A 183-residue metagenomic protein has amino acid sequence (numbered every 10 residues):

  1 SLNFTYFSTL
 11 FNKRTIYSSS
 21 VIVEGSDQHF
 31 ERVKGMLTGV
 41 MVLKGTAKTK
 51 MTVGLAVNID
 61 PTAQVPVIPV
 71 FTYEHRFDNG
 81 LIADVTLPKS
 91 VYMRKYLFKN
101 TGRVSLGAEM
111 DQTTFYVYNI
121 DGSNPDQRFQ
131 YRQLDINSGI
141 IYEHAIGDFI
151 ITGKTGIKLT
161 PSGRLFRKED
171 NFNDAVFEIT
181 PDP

Functional and structural regions predicted by a protein language model:
S1, E31-G35, V65-P69, L87-K89 (+2 more regions): Residues that define the transmembrane beta-barrel architecture of outer-membrane proteins
S1-S18, I22-D27, G139: Transmembrane beta-barrel domains of Gram-negative outer membranes and organellar outer membranes
L2-S8, L37-G45, L55-V57, F71-H75 (+3 more regions): Residues on the lipid-exposed face of transmembrane beta-strands in outer-membrane beta-barrel proteins
N3, I16-I22, T52-A56, T72 (+3 more regions): Transmembrane beta-strands of outer-membrane beta-barrel proteins
F7, G25-H29, M41, I59-P61 (+4 more regions): Outer-membrane beta-barrel proteins
F7-T9, I22-F30, K44, A56-T62 (+4 more regions): Sequence/structural signature of outer-membrane beta-barrel proteins
F11-Y17, A47-M51, N79-L81, N100-V104 (+1 more regions): Outer-envelope beta-barrel architecture signal
V70, L87-N173: Outer-membrane beta-barrel translocator/channel fold
